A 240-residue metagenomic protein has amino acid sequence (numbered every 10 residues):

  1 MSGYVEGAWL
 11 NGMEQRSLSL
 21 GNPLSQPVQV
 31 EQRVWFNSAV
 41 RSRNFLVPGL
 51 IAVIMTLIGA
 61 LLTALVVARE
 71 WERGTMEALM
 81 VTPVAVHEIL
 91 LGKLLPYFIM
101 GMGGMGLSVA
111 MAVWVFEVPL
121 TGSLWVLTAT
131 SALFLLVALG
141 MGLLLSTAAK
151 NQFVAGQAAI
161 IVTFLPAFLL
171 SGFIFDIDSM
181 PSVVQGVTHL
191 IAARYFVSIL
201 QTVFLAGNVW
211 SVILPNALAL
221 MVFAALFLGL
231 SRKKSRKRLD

Functional and structural regions predicted by a protein language model:
M1-L62: Transport-system extracytoplasmic interface segments
W9, A52-T56, A64, A68 (+7 more regions): Residue-level hotspots within pore-lining transmembrane alpha-helices of multi-pass secondary transporters
W35-P48, A52, A68, E88 (+2 more regions): Alpha-helical membrane-interface segments at transmembrane helix boundaries
A52-T75, L143, T147: A hydrophobic alpha-helix feature that marks transmembrane segments and, especially, their cytosolic C-terminal ends
R69, A78-H87, A148: Short helix-to-coil transition segments within interhelical loops that connect adjacent transmembrane helices
P83, K93, P119: Conserved functional loop/turn residues at catalytic and ligand-binding sites
V86-M111, T128, A132, A217 (+1 more regions): Selective transmembrane-helix segments that form parts of the transport pathway or gating/packing helices in multipass
V109, P119-D240: Membrane-spanning alpha-helical segments of multipass transporters and channels
